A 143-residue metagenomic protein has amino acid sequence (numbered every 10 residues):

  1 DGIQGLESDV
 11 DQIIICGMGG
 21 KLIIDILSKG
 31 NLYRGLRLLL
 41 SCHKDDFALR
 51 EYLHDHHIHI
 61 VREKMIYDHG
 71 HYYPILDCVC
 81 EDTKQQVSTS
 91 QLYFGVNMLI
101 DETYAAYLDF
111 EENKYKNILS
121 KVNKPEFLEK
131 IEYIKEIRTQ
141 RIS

Functional and structural regions predicted by a protein language model:
D1-D11: S-adenosyl-L-methionine
L6, I23-I24, D46-R50: Short, well-ordered alpha-helical microsegments
D9, G30-R37: Short, surface-exposed connector motifs at secondary-structure boundaries
Q12-S28: Ordered, amphipathic secondary-structure segments that act as subunit-interaction surfaces in large macromolecular
R34-L49: Conserved beta-strand signature within the Rossmann-like core of class I S-adenosyl-L-methionine
D45-E51, D55-V87: Active-site capping/gating segments
D82-S143: An accessory alpha-helical subdomain
